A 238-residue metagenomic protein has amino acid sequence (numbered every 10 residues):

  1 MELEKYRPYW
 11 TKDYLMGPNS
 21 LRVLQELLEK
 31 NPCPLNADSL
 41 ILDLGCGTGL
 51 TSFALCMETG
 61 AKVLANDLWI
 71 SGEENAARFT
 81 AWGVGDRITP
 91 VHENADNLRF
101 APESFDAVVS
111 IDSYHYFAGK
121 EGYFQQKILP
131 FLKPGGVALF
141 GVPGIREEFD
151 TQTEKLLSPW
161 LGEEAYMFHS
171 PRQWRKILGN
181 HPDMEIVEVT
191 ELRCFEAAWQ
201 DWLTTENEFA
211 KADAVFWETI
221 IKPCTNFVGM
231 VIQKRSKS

Functional and structural regions predicted by a protein language model:
M1-L35, L50, Q200: Conserved class I S-adenosyl-L-methionine
L42, T48-N97: Class I SAM-dependent methyltransferase SAM/SAH-binding core
L98-V108: A short acidic, Gly/Pro-enriched loop at the edge of an enzyme's catalytic core that lines a small-molecule cofactor
A107-K120: A short SAM/SAH-binding and catalytic strip from SAM-dependent methyltransferases
G122-V137: A short glycine-rich, Lys/Arg-flanked "PGG" loop and its adjoining helix->strand segment in the class I
P143-A165: Short, glycine-/aromatic-enriched active-site segment of Class I SAM-dependent methyltransferases
Y166-P182: Short alpha-helix
E188-S238: Conserved Class I S-adenosyl-L-methionine
